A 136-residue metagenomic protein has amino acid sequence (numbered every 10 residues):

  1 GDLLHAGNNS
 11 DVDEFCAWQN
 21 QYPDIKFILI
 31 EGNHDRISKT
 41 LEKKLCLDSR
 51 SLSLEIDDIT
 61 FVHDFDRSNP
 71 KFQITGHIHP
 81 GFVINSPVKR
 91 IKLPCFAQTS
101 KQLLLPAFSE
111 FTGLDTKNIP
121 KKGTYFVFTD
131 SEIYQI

Functional and structural regions predicted by a protein language model:
G1: Residue-level signal for inorganic ion chemistry
L4-I136: Extended recognition/assembly regions associated with phosphoester-bond processing machinery
